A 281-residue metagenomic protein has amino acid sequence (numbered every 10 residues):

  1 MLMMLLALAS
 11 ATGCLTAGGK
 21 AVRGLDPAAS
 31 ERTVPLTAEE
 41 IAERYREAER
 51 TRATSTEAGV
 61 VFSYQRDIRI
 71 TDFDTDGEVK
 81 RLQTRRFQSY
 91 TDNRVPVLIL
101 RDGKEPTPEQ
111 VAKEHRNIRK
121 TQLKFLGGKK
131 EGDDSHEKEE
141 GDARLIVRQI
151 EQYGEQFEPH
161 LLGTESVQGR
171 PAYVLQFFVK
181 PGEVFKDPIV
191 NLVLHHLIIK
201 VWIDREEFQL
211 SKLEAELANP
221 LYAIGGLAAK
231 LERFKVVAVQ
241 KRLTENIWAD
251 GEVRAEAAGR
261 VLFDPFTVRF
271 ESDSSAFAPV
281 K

Functional and structural regions predicted by a protein language model:
L2-G13: Bacterial N-terminal signal peptides
G18-L197, E206-S211, E216-F234, R242-D250 (+1 more regions): Structured extracytoplasmic
